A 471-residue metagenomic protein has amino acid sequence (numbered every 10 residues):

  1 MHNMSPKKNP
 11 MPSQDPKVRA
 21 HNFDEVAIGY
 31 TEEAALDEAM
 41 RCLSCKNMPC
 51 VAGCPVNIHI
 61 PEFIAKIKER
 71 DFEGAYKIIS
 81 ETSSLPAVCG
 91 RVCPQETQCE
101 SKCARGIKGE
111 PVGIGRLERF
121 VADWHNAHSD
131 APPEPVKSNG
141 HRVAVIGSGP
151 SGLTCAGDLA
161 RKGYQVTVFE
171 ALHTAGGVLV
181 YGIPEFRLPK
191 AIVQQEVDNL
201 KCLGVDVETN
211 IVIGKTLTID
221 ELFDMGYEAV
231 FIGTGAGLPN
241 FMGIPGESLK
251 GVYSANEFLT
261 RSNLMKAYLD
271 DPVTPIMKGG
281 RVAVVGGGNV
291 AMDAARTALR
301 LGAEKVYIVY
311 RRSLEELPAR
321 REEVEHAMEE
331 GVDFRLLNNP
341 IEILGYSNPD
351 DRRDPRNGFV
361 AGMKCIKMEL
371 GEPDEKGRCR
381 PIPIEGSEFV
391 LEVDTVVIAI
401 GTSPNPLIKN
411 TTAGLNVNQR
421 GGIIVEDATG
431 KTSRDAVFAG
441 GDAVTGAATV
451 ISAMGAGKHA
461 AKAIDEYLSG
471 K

Functional and structural regions predicted by a protein language model:
R19-D37, H59-R91, K108-P135, S262-N263: Ferredoxin-type iron-sulfur electron-transfer modules in oxidoreductases and energy-metabolism complexes
M40-E62, S84-I107: Local cysteine-cluster metal-coordination motifs and their immediate loop/turn environment, predominantly Fe-S cluster
V121-K137, Q195-K215, P239-L301, N418-A428 (+1 more regions): Glycine-rich dinucleotide-binding loop and its adjacent helix/turn
K137, R142-I146, Q194-I244, E342-V360 (+4 more regions): Feature captures the FAD/FMN-dependent oxidoreductase FAD-binding
H141-T167, A291-L299: N-terminal Rossmann-like FAD-binding beta1-loop-alpha1 element of flavoenzymes
V168, L172-E208, A295-E342: Rossmann-like dinucleotide-binding cores of NAD(P)H-dependent redox enzymes
S248-G279, D374-A447: FAD-site-proximal beta/loop scaffold in flavoenzymes
A294, A443-K471: A conserved FAD-binding loop/helix module that cradles the flavin
